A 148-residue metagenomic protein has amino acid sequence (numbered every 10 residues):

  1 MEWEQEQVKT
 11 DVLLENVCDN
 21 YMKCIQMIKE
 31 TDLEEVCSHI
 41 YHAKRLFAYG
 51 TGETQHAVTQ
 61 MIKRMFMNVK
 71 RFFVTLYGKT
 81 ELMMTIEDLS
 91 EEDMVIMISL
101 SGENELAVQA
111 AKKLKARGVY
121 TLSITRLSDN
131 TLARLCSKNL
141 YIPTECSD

Functional and structural regions predicted by a protein language model:
M1-T31: HTH-adjacent hinge/linker in prokaryotic transcriptional regulators
T10-V12, C37, T85-I86: Short, flexible segments with low predicted structural confidence
N20, E35, Q109, K113: Alpha-helical scaffold segments in soluble metabolic enzymes
T31-K44: Glycine-rich phosphate/diphosphate-binding loops that line cofactor/substrate pockets in enzymes
Y41-D148: Glycine-rich phosphate-binding loops that contact phosphosugars or nucleotide phosphates
